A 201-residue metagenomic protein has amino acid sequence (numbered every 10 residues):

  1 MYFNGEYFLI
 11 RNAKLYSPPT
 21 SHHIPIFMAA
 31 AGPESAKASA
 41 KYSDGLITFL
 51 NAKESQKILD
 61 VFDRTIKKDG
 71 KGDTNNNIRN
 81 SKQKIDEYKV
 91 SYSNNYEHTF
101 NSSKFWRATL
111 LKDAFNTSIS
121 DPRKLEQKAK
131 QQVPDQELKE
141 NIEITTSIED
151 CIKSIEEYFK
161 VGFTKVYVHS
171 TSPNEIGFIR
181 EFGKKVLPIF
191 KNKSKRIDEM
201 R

Functional and structural regions predicted by a protein language model:
M1-R201: Active-site-adjacent structural elements that line small-molecule/cofactor binding pockets in enzymes
